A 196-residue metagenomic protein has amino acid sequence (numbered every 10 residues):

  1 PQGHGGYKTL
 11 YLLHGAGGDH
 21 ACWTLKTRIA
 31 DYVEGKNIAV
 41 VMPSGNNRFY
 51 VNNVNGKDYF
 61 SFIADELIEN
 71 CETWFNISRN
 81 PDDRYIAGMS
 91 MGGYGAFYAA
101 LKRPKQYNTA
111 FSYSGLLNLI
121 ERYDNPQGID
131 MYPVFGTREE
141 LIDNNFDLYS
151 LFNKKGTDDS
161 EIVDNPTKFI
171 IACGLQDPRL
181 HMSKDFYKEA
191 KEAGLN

Functional and structural regions predicted by a protein language model:
P1-N196: Non-catalytic cap/lid and distal C-terminal segments of serine-dependent acyl enzymes
